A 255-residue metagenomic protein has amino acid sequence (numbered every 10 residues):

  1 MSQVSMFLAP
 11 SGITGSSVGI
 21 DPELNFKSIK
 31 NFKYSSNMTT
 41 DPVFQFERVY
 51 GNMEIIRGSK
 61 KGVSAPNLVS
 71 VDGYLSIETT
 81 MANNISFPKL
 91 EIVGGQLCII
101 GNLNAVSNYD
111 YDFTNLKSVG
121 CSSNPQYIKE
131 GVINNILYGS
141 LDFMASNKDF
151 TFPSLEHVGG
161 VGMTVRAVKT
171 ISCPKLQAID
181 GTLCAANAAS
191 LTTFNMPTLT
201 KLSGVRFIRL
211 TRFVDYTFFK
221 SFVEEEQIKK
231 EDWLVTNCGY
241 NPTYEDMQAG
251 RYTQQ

Functional and structural regions predicted by a protein language model:
M1-V43, Y50-G62, S70-N83, G94-D149 (+3 more regions): Concave beta-strand-loop units of leucine-rich repeat
